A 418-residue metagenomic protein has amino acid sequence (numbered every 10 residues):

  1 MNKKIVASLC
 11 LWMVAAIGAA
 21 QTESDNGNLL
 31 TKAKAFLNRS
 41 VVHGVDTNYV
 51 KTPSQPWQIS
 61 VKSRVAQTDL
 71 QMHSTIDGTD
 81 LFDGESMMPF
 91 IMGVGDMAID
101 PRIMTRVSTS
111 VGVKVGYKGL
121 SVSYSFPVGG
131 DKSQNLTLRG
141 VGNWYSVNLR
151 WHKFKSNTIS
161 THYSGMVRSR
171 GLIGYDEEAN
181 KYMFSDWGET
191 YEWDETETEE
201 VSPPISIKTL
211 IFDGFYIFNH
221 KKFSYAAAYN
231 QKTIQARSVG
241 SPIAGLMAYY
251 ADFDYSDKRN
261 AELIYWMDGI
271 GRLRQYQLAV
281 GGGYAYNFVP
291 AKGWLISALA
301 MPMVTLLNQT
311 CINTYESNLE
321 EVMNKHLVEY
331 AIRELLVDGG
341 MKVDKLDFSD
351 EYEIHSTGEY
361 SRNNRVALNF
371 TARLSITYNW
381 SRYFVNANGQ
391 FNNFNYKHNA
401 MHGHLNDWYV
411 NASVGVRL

Functional and structural regions predicted by a protein language model:
T22-D25, L37-P56, N219-G240, P290-I296: Short loop/turn motifs that connect adjacent beta-strands in outer-membrane beta-barrel proteins
P53, S146-R272, I332, L336: Outer-membrane pore/translocation modules
P53-I59, T109, K118-L120, Q134 (+7 more regions): Outer-envelope beta-barrel architecture signal
V61, V111-Y117, L136-G140, F212-F218 (+7 more regions): Residues on the lipid-exposed face of transmembrane beta-strands in outer-membrane beta-barrel proteins
S63-D69, Y117-G119, F126-G130, G142-W144 (+7 more regions): Transmembrane beta-strands of outer-membrane beta-barrel pores
Q71-G78, N135-T137, S160-G165, Y225-Y229 (+3 more regions): Outer-membrane beta-barrel translocator domains and adjoining extracellular loop/strand segments of Gram-negative
M72-L81, M97, S297-L299, M303-L418: Outer membrane beta-barrel transmembrane domains
D96-I99, S133, E195-S202, N230 (+3 more regions): Extracellular loop and loop/strand-boundary signature of outer-membrane beta-barrel proteins
